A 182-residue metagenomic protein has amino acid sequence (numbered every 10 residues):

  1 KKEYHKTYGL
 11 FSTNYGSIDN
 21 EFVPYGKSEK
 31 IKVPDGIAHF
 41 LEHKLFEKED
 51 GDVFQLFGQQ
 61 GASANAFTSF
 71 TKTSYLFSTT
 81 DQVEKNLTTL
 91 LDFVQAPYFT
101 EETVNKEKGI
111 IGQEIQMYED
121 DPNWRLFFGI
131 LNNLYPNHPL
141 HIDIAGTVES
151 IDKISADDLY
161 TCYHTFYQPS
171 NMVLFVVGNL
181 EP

Functional and structural regions predicted by a protein language model:
K1-V53, Y160-P182: His/Glu-rich zincin catalytic helix
K48, D52-P182: Charge-rich, well-structured scaffold segments of protease-associated domains
